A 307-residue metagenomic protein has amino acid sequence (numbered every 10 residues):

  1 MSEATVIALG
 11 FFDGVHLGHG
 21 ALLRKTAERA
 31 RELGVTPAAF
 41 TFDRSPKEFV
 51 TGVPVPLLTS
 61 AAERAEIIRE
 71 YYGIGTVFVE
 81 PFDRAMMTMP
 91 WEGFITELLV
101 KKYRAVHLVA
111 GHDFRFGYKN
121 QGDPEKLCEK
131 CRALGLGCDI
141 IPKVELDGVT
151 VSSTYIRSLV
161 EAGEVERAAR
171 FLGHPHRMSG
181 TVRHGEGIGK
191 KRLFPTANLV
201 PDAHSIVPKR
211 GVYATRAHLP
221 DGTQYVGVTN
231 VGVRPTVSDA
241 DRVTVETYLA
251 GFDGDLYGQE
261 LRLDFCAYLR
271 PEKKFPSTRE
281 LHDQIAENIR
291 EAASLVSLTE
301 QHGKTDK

Functional and structural regions predicted by a protein language model:
S2-S60: N-terminal catalytic cores of NTP/NDP-binding nucleotidyl/phosphoryl-transfer enzymes
H16, I68, L108, A168 (+2 more regions): Residue-level signal for inorganic ion chemistry
A39, V79, I140-I141: A structural preference for short, hydrophobic beta-strand core positions in alpha/beta folds
P56-A65, T88-I95: Glycine-rich, highly charged phosphate/nucleotide-binding loops
A61-V79: A glycine-rich helix N-cap at a beta->alpha junction
T88-P195, K274-E280: Classical nucleotidyltransferase
G185-K307: Phosphate/ribose-recognition catalytic cores of enzymes acting on nucleotide-derived substrates
